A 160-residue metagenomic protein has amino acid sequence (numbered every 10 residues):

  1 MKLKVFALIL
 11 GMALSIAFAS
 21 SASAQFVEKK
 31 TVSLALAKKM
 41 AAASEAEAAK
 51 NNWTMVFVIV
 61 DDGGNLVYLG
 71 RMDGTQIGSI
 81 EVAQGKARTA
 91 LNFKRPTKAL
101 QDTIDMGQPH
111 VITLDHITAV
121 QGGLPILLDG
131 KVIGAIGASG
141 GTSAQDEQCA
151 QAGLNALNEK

Functional and structural regions predicted by a protein language model:
M1-V5: Positively charged n-region of N-terminal signal peptides that target proteins for export
A7-A19: Bacterial N-terminal signal peptides
A22-K160: Flexible, solvent-exposed loop/hinge segments and secondary-structure transition points
